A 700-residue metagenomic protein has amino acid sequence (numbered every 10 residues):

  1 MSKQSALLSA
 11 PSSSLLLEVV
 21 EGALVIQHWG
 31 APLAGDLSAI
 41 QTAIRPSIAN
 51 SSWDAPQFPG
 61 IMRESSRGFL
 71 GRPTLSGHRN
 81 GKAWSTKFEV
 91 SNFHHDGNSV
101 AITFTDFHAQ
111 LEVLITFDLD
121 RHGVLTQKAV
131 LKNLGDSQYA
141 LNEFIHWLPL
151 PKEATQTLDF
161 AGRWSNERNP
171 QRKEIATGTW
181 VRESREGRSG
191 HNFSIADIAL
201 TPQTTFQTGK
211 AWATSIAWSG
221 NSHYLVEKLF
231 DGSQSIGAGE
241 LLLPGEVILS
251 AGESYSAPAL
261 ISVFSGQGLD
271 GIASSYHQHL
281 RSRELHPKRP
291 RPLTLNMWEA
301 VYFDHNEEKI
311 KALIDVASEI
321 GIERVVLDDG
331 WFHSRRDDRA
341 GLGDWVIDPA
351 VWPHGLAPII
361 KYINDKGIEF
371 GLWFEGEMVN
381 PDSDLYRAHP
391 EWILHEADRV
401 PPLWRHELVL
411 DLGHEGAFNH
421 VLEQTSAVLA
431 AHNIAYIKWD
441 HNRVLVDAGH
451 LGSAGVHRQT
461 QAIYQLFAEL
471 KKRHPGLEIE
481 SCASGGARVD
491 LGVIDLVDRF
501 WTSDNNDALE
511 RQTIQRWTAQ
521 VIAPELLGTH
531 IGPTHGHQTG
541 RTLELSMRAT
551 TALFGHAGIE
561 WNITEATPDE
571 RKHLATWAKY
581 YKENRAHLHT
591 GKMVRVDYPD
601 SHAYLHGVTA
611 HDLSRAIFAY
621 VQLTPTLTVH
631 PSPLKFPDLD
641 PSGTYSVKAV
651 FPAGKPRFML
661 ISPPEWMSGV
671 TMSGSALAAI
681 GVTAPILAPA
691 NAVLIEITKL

Functional and structural regions predicted by a protein language model:
Q4-L16, L24-E227, T644-S662: Polysaccharide-binding surfaces and accessory modules of carbohydrate-active proteins
S12, A129, G252, V325 (+5 more regions): Conserved, mostly hydrophobic/aromatic
S12, A196, Y598-P641: Carbohydrate-binding surface patches
A55-S85, F206-S222, V263-L285, I322-D329 (+3 more regions): Glycine-rich, aromatic-flanked loop segments that form ligand/cofactor-binding clefts across common enzyme folds
V247-S265, A690-I697: Short Pro-Gly-centered flexible turn/kink motifs
K288-E423, Y436: Aromatic-lined carbohydrate-binding/catalytic grooves of carbohydrate-active enzymes
P353-G355, H389, I393-S546, H556-G558 (+1 more regions): Active-site neighborhood of glycoside hydrolase catalytic domains
T624-L700: C-terminal beta-sandwich/jelly-roll accessory domains of carbohydrate-active enzymes
